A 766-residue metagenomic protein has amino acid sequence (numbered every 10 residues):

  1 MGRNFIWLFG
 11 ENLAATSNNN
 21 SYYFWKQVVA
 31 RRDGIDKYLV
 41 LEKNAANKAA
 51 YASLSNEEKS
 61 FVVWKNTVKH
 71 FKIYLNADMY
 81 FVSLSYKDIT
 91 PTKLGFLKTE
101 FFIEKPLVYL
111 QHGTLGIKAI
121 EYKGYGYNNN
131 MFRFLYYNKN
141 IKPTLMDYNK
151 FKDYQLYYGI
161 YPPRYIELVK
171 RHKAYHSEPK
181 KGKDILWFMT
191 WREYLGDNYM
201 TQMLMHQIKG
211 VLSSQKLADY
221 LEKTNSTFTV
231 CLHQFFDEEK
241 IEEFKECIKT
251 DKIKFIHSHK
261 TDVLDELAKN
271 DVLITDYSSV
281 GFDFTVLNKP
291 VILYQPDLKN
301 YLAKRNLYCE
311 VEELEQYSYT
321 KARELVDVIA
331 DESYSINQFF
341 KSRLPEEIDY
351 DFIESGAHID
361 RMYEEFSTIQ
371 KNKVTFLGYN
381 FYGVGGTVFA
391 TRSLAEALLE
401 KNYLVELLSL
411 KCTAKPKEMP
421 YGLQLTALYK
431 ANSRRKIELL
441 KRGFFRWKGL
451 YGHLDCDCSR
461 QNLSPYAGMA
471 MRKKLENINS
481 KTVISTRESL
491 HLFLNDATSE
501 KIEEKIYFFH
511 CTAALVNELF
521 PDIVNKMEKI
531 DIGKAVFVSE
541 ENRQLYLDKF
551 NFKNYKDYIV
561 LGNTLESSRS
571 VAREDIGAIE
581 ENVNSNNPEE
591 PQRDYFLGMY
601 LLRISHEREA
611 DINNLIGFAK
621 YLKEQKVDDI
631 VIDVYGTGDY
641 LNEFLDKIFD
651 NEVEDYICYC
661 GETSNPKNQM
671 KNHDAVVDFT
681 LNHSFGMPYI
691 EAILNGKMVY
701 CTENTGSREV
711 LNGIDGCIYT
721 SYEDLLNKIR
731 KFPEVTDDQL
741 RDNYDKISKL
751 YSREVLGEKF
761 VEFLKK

Functional and structural regions predicted by a protein language model:
M1-D78, I369-G468, N477-I478: N-terminal pre-catalytic "stem/leader" segment of glycosyltransferase-like enzymes
L8-E167, R460-K474, V483, L492-N495 (+1 more regions): Active-site and donor-binding regions of nucleotide-sugar-utilizing enzymes
N18-W25, P163-E243, E581-D594, G598-G636 (+1 more regions): Conserved catalytic-core segment of nucleotide-activated headgroup transferases in glycan assembly
E57, E242-S258, F644-E662: Nucleotide-activated donor-binding/catalytic signature segment of Leloir-type glycosyltransferases, i.e., the conserved
V108, L273-I274, P290-A303, M698-C701: Short hydrophobic beta-strand element within catalytic cores of glycosyltransferases and related nucleotide-activated
F134-Q155, F493-L494, D531-Y558, L565-R569: A short, active-site helix/loop in glycosyltransferases that binds the activated sugar's phosphate group
Y319-K321, D327-D331, G713-E723, R730-T736: Conserved acidic donor-binding segment of nucleotide-sugar-dependent glycosyltransferases
L681: Aromatic "clamp/platform" in nucleotide-sugar-dependent glycosyltransferases that forms part of the donor/acceptor
